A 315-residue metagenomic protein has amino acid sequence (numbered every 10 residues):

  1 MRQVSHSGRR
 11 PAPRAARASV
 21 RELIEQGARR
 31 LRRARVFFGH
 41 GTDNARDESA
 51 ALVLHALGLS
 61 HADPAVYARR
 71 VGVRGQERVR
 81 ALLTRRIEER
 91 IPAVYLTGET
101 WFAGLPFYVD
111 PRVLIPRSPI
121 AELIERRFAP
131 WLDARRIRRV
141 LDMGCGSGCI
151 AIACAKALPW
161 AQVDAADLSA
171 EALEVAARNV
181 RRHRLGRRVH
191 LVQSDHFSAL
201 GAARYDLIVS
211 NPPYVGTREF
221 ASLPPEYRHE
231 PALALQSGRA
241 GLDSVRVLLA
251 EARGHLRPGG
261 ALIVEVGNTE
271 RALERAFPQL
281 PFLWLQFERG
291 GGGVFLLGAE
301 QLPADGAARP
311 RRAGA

Functional and structural regions predicted by a protein language model:
S5-A103: N-terminal auxiliary segments of SAM/dcSAM-dependent transferases
I24, S49-A50, V79-R80, S147 (+4 more regions): A general structural signal for well-ordered alpha-helical segments in protein cores
A34-G39, R127-R135, L256: Alpha-helix termini
A45, V113, G241: Short, conserved glycine- and acidic-residue-centered signature motifs in active-site or ligand-binding loops
V66-Y67, V73, E77-W160, A166-V175: SAM-dependent Rossmann-like transferase core, predominantly class I methyltransferases with a strong bias toward
E125, W160-Q162, A166-A315: S-adenosylmethionine
